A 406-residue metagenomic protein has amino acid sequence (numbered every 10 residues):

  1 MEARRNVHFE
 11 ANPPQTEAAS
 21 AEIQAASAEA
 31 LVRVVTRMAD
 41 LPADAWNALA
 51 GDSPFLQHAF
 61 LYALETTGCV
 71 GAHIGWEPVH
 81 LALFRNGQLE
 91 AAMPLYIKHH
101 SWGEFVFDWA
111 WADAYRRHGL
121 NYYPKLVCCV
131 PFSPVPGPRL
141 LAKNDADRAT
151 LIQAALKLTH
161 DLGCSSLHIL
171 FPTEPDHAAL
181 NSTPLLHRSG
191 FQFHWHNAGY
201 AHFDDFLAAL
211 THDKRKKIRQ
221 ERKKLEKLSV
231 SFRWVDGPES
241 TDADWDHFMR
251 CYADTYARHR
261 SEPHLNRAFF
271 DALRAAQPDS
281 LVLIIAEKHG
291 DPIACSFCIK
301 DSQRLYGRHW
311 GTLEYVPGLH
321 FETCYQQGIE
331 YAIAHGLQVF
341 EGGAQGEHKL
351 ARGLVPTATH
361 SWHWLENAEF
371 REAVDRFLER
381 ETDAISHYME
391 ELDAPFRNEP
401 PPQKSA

Functional and structural regions predicted by a protein language model:
M1-A406: N-acyltransferase acceptor-side catalytic subdomain
